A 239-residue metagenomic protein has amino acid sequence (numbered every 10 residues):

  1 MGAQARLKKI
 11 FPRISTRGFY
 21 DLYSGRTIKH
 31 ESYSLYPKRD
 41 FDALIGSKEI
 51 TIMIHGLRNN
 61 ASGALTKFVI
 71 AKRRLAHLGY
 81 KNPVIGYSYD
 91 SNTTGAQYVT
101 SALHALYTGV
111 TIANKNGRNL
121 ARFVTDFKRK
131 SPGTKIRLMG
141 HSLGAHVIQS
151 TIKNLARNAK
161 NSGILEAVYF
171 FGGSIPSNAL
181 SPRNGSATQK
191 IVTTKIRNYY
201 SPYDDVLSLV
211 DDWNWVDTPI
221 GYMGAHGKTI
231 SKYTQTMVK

Functional and structural regions predicted by a protein language model:
G2-G46, L57-T134, N154-A167, G173-K239: Lipolytic serine-hydrolase domain surface
E49-T51, R137: Hydrophobic "anchor" residues on beta-strands that sit immediately upstream of conserved functional sites
T51-I52, V168: Receiver (REC) domain switch-region micro-motif
I52-G56, H141: The conserved beta1-alpha1 loop
L120, M139-G144, I148: Gly/Ala-rich beta-loop-alpha elbow adjacent to hydrolase catalytic centers
R137, H141-S142, A167-Y169: Residue in the alpha/beta-hydrolase core beta-strand immediately N-terminal to the catalytic nucleophile
A145-R157: Short glycine-enriched nucleophile-adjacent loop and the immediately C-terminal alpha-helix near the catalytic center
